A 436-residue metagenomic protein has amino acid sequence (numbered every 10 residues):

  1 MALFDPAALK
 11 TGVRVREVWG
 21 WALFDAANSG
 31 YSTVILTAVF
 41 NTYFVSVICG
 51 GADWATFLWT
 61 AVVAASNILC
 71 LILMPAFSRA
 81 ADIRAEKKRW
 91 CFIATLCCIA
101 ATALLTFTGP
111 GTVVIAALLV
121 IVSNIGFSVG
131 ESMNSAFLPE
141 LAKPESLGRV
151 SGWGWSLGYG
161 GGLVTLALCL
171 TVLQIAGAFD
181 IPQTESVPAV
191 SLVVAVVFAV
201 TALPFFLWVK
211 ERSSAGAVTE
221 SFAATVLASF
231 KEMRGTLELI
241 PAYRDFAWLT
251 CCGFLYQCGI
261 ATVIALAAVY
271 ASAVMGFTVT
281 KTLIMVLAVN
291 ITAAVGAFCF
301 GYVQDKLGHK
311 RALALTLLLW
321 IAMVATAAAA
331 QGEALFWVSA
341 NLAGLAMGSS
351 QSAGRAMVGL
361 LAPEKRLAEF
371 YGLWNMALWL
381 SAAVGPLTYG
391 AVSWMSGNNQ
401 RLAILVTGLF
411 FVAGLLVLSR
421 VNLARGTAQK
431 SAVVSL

Functional and structural regions predicted by a protein language model:
A2-V18, K210-C251, L436: Juxtamembrane intracellular "pre-TM" segments in multi-pass secondary transporters
T33-T56, A265-T282: Short amphipathic helix-loop junctions that connect adjacent transmembrane helices in Major Facilitator Superfamily/SLC
A52-W54, L173-V196, A391-F411: A membrane-interface helix-boundary motif in multi-pass transporters
I72-E86, V295-H309, S393: Helix-to-loop junctions at the C-terminal end of transmembrane segments in multipass secondary transporters
R89-L104, R311-T326: Structural signature of the two symmetry-related core transmembrane helices
T106-L119, A328-A340: Helix-loop junctions at membrane interfaces in 12-TM secondary transporters
V129-A142, S349-P363: Intracellular juxtamembrane helix-capping segments at the cytosolic ends of symmetry-related transmembrane helices
V197-W208, L405-L436: Multi-pass alpha-helical transporter architecture, strongest for 12-TM Major Facilitator/SLC carriers used
